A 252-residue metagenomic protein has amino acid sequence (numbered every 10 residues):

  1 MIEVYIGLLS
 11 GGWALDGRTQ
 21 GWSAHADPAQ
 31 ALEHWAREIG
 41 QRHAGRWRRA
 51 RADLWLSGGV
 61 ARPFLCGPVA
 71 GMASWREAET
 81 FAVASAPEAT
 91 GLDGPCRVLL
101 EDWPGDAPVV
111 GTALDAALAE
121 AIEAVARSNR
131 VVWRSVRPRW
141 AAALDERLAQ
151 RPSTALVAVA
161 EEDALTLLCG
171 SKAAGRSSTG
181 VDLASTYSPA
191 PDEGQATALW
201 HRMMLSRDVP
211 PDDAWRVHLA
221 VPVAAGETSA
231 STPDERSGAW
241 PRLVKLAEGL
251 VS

Functional and structural regions predicted by a protein language model:
M1-S252: Hydrophobic/aromatic-enriched cytosolic interaction surfaces used to assemble or bind macromolecules
